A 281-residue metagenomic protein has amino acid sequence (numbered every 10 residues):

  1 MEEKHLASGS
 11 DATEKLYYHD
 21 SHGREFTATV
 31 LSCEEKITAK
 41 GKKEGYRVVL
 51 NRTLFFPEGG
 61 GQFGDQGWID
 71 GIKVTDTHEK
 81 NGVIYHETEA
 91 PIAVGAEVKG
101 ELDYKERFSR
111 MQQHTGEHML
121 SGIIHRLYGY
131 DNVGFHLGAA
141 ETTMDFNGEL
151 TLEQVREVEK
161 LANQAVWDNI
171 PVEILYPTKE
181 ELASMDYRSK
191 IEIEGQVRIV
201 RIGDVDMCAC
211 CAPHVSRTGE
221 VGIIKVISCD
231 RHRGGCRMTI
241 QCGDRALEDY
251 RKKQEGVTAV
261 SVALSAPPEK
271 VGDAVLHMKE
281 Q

Functional and structural regions predicted by a protein language model:
M1-Q281: A glycine- and charged-residue-rich anion-binding loop/surface
